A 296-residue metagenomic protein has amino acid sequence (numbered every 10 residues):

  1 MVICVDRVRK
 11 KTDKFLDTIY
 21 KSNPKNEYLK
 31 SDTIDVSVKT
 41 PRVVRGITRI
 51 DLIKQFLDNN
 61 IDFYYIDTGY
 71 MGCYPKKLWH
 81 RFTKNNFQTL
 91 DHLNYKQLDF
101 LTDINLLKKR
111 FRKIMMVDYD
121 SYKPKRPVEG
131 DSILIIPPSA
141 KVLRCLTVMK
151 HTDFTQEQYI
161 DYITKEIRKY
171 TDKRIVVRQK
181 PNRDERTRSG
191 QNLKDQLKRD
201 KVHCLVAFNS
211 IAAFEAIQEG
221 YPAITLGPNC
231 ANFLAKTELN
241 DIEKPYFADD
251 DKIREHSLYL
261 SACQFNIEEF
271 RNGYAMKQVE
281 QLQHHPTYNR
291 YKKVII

Functional and structural regions predicted by a protein language model:
M1-I47, K141-V142, H284-I296: N-terminal pre-catalytic "stem/leader" segment of glycosyltransferase-like enzymes
V8-K11, T48-I50, G69-G72, P138-V142 (+3 more regions): Short, solvent-exposed loop/turn segments at secondary-structure junctions
P24-W79: Extended catalytic core of nucleotide-activated donor transferases of GT-like folds
S31-V36, K165-A223: Donor nucleotide-activated moiety binding/catalytic core segment of transferases that use nucleotide-activated donors
T40-P41, S132, H203-C204: Structural motif
R45, Y65-T68, R178, F208 (+1 more regions): Generic beta-sheet signal
W79-G130, L234-I296: Leloir-type glycosyltransferase catalytic cores
P127-D184: Conserved catalytic-core segment of nucleotide-activated headgroup transferases in glycan assembly
